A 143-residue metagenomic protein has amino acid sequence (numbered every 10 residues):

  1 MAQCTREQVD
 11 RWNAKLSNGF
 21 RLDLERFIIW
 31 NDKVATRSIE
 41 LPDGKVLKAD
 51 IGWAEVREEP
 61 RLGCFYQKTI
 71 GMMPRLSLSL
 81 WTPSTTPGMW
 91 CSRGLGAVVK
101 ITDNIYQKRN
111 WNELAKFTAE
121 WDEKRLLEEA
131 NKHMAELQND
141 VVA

Functional and structural regions predicted by a protein language model:
M1-E7, G44-V46, E128, K132-A143: Short intrinsically disordered terminal tails
M1-G71: Negatively charged, low-complexity tracts enriched in Asp/Glu with abundant Ser/Thr
K15, F20, E25, K33-V34 (+8 more regions): Intrinsic disorder/low-complexity detector
K15, R21-D23, E40, V46 (+6 more regions): Acidic/proline-rich low-complexity IDRs
K48-A119: Intrinsically disordered, low-complexity regulatory segments enriched in Ser/Thr/Pro and charged residues
A115-E129: Short, compact, well-ordered microdomains
